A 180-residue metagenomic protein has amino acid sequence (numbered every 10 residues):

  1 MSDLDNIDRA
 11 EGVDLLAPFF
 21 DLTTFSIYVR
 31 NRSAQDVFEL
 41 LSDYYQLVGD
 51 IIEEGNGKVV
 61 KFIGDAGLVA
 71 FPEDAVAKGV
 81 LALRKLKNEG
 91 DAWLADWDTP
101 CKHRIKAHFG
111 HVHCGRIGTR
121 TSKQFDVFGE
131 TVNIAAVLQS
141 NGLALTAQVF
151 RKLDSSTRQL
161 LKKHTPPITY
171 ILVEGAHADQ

Functional and structural regions predicted by a protein language model:
M1-D3, N141-Q180: Intrinsically disordered, glycine/charged-rich C-terminal tails and inter-domain linkers that flank nucleotidyl cyclase
D3-K78: Catalytic NTP-binding/metal-coordinating core of nucleotidyl cyclase/transferase enzymes
Y28, A70, G115-I117, K152-L153: Residues that scaffold the ATP/ADP-binding catalytic core of kinase and kinase-like folds
E39-G57, L68-I105, F109-H111, E130-T131 (+1 more regions): Alpha-helical scaffold within the catalytic cores of cyclic-nucleotide enzymes
K58-F62, W97, K162: Short beta-strand
I63, I105-H111, A147-R151: A general secondary-structure junction signal
C114-Q139: Catalytic-core segments of nucleotide cyclases and related cyclic-nucleotide turnover enzymes
